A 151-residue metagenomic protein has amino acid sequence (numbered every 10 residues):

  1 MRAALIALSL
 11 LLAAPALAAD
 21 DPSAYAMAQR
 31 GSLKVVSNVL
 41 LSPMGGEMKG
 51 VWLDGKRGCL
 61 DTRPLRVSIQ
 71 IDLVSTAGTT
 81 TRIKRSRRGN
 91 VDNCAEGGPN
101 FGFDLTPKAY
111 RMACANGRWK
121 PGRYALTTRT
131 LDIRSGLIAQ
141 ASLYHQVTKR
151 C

Functional and structural regions predicted by a protein language model:
M1-L5: Positively charged n-region of N-terminal signal peptides that target proteins for export
I6-A13: Bacterial N-terminal signal peptides
A19-G58, R150-C151: Short, compositionally biased P/S/T/A/G/V-rich stretches that sit at domain boundaries
L60-R88: Extended low-complexity, serine/threonine- and proline-enriched intrinsically disordered segments
G89-N100: Short proline/glycine- and polar residue-rich coil/turn motifs
N90-V91, R134-C151: Short beta-strand elements
N100-W119: Signal that preferentially marks extracellular ectodomain short beta-strand elements of beta-sandwich modules
K120-G136: Enriched for extracellular/lumenal, surface-exposed ectodomains of secreted and cell-surface proteins
